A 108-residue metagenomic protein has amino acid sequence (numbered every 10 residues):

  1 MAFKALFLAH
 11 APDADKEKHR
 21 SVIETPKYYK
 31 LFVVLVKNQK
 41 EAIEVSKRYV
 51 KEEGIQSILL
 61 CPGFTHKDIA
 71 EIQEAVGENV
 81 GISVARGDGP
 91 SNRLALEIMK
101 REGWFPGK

Functional and structural regions predicted by a protein language model:
M1-K18: N-terminal basic/disordered segments at the start of proteins
E24-K40: Glycine-rich phosphate-binding "P-loop"
E44-E52: Short, well-structured alpha-helical segments in soluble
I55, R101-K108: A polyampholytic, Gly/Pro-enriched intrinsically disordered region
Q56-L60: Short catalytic-loop micro-motif centered on adjacent basic/acidic residues
G63, R86-P90: Short, ordered loop/turn segments at secondary-structure junctions
I69-G87: Alpha-helix-loop-beta-strand connector modules within alpha/beta enzyme cores
P90-E97: Short, charged, surface-exposed secondary-structure boundary motifs
